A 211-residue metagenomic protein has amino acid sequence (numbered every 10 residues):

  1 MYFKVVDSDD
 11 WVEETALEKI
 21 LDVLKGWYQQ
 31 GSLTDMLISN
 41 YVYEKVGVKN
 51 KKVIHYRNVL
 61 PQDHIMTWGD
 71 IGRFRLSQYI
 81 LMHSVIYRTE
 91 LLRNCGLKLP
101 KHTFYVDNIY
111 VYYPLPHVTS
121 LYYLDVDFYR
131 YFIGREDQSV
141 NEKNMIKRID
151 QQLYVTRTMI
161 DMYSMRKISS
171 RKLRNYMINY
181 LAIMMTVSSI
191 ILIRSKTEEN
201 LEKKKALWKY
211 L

Functional and structural regions predicted by a protein language model:
M1-Y2: Short acidic donor-binding loop at the edge of a beta-strand
S8-L121, I133, D137-I146: Donor-binding/catalytic cores of nucleotide-activated saccharide and glycerol-phosphate transferases/polymerases
G31, V48, D125, S170 (+1 more regions): Secondary-structure transition/capping residues
H102-V106, Y123, S169-L173, M177: Short, surface-exposed helix-loop/turn micro-motifs enriched in polar/charged residues
T119, V126-D127: Extended, low-polarity segments enriched in aliphatic/aromatic residues
F132-L211: C-terminal subregions of glycosyltransferases and related glycan-biosynthesis enzymes
